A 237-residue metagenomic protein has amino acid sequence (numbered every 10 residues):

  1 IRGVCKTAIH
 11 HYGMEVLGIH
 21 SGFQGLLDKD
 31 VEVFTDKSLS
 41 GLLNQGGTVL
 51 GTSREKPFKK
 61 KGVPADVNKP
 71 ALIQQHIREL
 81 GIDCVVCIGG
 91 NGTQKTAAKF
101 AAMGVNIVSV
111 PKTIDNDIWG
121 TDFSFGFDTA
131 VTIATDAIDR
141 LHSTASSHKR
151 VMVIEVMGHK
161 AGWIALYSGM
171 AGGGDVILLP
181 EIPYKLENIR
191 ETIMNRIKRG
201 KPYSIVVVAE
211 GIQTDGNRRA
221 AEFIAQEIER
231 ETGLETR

Functional and structural regions predicted by a protein language model:
I1-D30: N-terminal phosphate-binding or glycine-rich loops at protein starts, especially the Walker A/P-loop of NTPases
R2-K6, N91-V105, A165: Short Gly/Thr/Asp-enriched flexible loops that form oxyanion-binding sites at enzyme active sites
Y12, Q45-G46, M103-G104, G172-G173 (+1 more regions): Short, structured coil segments at secondary-structure junctions
V16, H76, C87-G89, A97-K99 (+2 more regions): Accessory alpha-helical/coil subdomains and C-terminal extensions that flank or cap enzyme catalytic cores
I19-G25, R54-E55, G90-T93, V105 (+3 more regions): Short, ordered loop/turn segments at secondary-structure junctions
D28-C87, F125-D136: Glycine-rich oxoanion-binding loops at beta->alpha junctions
K59, T93-A97, D115-W119, K160-I164: Short, well-ordered, mixed-charge alpha-helical segments that flank or form enzyme active sites
V110-F123, S146-S147, A171-G172: Acidic/polar active-site rim loop that often engages polyanionic ligands
